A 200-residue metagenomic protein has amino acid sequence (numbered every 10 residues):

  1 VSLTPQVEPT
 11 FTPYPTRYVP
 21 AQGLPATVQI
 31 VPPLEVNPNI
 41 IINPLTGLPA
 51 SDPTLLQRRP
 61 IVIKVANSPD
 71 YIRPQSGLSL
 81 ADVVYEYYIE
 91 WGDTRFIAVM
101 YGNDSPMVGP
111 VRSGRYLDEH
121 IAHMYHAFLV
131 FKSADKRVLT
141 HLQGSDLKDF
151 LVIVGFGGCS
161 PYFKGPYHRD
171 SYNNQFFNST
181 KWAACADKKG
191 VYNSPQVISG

Functional and structural regions predicted by a protein language model:
S2-V19: Extracellular mucin-like PTS domains
P20-L34, I41-V83, E90-G200: A surface/extracellular/periplasmic glyco- and lipid-processing/surface-interacting theme
